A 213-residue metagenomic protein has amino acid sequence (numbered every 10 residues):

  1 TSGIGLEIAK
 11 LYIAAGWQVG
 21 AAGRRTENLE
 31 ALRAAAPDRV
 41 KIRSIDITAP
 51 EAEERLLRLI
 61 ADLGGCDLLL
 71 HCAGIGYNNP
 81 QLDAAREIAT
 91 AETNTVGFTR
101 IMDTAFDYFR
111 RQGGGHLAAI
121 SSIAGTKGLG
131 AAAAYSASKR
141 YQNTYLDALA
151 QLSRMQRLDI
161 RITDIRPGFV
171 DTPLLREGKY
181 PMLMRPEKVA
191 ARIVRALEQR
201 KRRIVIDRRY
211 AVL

Functional and structural regions predicted by a protein language model:
T1-S2: Conserved glycine-rich cofactor-binding loop
A15-A31: Conserved glycine-rich Rossmann-like NAD(P)H-binding loop of the short-chain dehydrogenase/reductase
C72-N78: Conserved NAD(P)H cofactor-binding loop of Rossmann-fold oxidoreductase domains
N79-E92: Short alpha-helical oligomerization interface
M102, S138: Active-site helix of classical SDR
S122: Residue(s) in the substrate-gating loop at a strand-loop-helix junction that position the organic substrate next
D164, R176-A211: C-terminal helical subdomain
